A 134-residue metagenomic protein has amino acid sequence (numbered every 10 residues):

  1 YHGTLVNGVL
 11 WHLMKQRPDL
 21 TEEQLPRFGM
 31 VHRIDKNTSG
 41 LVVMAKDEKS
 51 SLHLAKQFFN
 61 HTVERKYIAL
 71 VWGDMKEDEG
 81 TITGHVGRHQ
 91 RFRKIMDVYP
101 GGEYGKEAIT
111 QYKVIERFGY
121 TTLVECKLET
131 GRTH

Functional and structural regions predicted by a protein language model:
Y1-F92, K106: RNA pseudouridine synthases
K36, R117-Y120: Short strand-connecting beta-turns/loops that link adjacent beta-strands
L54, T133-H134: Short beta-strand segments enriched for Tyr within beta-sheet-rich domains, predominantly fibronectin type III
R65, T122, R132: Glycine-rich GHKL/ HATPase_c ATP-binding element in histidine kinases
V71, Q111-V114: Conserved hydrophobic positions within beta-strands
K94-M96: Methionine-biased hydrophobic packing positions in alpha-helices, especially within tandem helical repeat solenoids
P100-T110: Short coil-to-beta-strand transition motifs
G119-K127: Short histidine-centered loop motifs in beta-beta connectors
